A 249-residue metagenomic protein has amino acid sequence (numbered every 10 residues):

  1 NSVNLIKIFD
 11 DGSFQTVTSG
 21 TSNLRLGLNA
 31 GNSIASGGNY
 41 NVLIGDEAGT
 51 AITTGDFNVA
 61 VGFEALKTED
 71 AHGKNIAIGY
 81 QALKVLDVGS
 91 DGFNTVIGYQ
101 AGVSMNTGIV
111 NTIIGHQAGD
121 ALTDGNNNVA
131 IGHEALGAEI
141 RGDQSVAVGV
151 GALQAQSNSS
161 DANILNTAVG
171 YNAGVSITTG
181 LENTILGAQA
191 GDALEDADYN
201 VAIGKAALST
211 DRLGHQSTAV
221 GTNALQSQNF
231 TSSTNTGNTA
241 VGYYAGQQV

Functional and structural regions predicted by a protein language model:
S2-V249: Glycine- and small/polar-enriched repetitive beta-structure motifs of secreted/surface proteins
